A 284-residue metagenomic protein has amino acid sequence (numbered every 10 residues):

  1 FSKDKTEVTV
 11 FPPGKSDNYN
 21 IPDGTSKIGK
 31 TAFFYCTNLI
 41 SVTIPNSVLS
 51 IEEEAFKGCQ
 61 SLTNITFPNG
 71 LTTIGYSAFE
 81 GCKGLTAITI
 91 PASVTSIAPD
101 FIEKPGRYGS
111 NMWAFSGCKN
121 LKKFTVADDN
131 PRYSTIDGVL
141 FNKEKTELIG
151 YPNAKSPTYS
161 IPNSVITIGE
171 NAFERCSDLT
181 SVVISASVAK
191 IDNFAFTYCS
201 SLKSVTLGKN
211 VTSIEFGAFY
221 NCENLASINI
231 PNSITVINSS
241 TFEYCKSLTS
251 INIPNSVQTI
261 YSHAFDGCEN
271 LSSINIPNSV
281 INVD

Functional and structural regions predicted by a protein language model:
K5-K27, C36-S50, Q60-T73, K83-S110 (+8 more regions): Structural signature of tandem-repeat unit edges
